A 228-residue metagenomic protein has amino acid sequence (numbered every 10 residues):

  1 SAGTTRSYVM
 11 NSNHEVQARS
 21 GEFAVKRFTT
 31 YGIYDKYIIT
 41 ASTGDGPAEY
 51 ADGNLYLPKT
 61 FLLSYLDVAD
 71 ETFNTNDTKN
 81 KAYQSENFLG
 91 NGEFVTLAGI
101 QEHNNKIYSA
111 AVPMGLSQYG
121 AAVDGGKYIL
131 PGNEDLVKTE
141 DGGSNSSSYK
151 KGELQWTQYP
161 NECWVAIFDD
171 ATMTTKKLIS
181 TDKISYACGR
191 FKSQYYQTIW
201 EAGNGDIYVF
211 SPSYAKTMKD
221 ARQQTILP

Functional and structural regions predicted by a protein language model:
S1-A2, G32-L57, I100, N105-Q118 (+3 more regions): Short beta-strand elements that form the blades of beta-propeller/WD-repeat-like and other beta-sheet-rich scaffold
S1-A2, Y8, I38, T60-L62 (+6 more regions): Feature marking well-ordered beta-strand scaffolds used for ligand recognition
S1-K79: Post-signal peptide N-terminal segment of secreted/secretory-pathway proteins
T5-M10, N54-T72, V123-M173, D220-L227: Beta-propeller blade signature
V16-K26, V68-G92, P131-Y149, T174-S185 (+1 more regions): Beta-propeller fold detector
G21-G44, K106-I107, A122-N145, Y195: Short N-terminal signal/transit or membrane-insertion segments and the immediately adjacent low-complexity/disordered
E22-K36, N87-I100, Y186-I199: Repeated scaffold domains used in trafficking and secretory/extracellular systems, primarily beta-propellers
Q158-A166, D170-L227: Beta-propeller domains
